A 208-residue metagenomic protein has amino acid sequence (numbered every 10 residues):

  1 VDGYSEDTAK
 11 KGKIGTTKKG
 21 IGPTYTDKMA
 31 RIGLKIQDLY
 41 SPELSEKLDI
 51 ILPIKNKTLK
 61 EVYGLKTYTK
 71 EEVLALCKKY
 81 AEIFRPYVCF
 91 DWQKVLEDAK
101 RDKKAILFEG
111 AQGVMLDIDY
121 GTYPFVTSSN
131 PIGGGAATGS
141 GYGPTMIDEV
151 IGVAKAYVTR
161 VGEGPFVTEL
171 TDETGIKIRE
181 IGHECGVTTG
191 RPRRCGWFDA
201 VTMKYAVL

Functional and structural regions predicted by a protein language model:
V1-L208: Non-transmembrane, aqueous-exposed alpha-helical and coiled segments at domain scale
